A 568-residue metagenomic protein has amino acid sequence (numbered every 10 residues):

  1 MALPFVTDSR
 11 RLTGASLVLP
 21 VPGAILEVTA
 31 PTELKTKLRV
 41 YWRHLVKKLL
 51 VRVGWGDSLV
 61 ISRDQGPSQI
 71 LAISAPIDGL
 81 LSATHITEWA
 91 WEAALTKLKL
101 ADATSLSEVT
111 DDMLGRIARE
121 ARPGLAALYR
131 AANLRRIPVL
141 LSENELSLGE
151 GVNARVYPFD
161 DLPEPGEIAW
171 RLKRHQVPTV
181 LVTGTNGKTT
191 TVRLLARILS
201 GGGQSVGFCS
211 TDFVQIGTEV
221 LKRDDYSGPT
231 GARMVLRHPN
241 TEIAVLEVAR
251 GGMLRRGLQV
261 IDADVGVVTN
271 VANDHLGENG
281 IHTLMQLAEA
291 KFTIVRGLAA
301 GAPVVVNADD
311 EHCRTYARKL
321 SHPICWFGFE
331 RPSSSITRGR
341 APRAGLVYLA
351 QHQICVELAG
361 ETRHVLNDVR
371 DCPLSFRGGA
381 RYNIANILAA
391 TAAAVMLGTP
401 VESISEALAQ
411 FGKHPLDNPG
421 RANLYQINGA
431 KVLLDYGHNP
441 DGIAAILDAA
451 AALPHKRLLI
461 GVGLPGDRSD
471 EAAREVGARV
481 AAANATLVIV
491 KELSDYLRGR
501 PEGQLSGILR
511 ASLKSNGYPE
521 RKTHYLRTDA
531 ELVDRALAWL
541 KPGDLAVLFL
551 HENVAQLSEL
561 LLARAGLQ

Functional and structural regions predicted by a protein language model:
M1-I61, G66-S68, A380, A392-E402 (+1 more regions): ATP-dependent carboxylate-amine ligase
M1-P178, G202-V206: Preference for protein termini
L128, L195, L199, V235 (+2 more regions): Buried hydrophobic packing segments
A132, V182, C209, E247 (+8 more regions): Residue-level signal for inorganic ion chemistry
E145-E150, D212-I216, H352-E361: Short polybasic amphipathic segments
I168-F213: Walker A (P-loop) phosphate-binding motif
I216-W326, R331-R338, D371: Flexible active-site lid/hinge loop adjacent to a nucleotide/diphosphate and Mg2+-phosphate binding pocket
I281-A288, F292, H322-A444: Adenine nucleotide phosphate-binding catalytic loops in nucleotide-utilizing enzymes
